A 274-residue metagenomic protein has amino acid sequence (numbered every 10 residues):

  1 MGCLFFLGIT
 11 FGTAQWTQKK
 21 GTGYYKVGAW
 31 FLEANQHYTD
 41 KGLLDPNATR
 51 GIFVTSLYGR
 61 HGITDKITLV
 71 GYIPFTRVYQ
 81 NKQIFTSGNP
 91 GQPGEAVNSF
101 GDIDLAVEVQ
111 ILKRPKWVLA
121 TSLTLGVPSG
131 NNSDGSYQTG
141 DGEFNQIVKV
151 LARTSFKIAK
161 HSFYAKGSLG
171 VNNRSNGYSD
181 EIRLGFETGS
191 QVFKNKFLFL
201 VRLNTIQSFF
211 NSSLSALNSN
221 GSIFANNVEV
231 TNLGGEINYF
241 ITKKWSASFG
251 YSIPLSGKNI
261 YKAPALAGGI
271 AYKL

Functional and structural regions predicted by a protein language model:
T13-Q15, I63-D65, E108-R114, L151-I158 (+5 more regions): Outer-membrane beta-barrel proteins
G23, F53-L57, G101-L105, Q146-V150 (+3 more regions): Hydrophobic, lipid-facing positions within transmembrane beta-strands of outer-membrane proteins
A29-N35, I73-Y79, I111, L125-N131 (+6 more regions): Transmembrane beta-strands of outer-membrane beta-barrel pores
F31-V54: Surface-exposed strand-loop-strand hairpins of Gram-negative outer-membrane beta-barrel proteins
N35-L43, N81-G88, N131-T139, N176-I182 (+2 more regions): Outer-membrane beta-barrel translocator domains and adjoining extracellular loop/strand segments of Gram-negative
K66-G71, P115-V118, I158-F163, N195-F199 (+1 more regions): Repeated loop/turn-to-beta-strand initiation elements of outer-membrane beta-barrel proteins
Q80-N173, S179, N220, F224-N226: Outer-membrane pore/translocation modules
G189-L274: Outer membrane beta-barrel transmembrane domains
